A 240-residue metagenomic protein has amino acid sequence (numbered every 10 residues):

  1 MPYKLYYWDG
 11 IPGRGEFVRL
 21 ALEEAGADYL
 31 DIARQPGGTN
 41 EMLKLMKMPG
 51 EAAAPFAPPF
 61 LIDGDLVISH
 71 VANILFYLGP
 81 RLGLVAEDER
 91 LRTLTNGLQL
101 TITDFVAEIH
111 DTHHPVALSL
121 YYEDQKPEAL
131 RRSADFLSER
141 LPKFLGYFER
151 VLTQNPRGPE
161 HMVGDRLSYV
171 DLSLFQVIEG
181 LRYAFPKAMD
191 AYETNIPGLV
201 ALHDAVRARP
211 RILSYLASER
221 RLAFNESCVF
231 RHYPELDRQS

Functional and structural regions predicted by a protein language model:
M1-A134, Y233-D237: GST-like domain detector, emphasizing the conserved glutathione-binding G-site in the N-terminal thioredoxin-like
K4-Y6, M189-D190, S214: Short, contiguous strand/loop micro-motifs
G64-D65, Q176, S214: Hydrophobic positions within alpha-helical membrane elements
E87, S214-Y215: Acidic/polar loop patches that form or flank catalytic/metal-binding clefts of enzymes that bind anionic ligands
R90, G97-A208: GST-like fold's C-terminal all-alpha helical module
L213-S214, R220-S240: C-terminal helix/juxtamembrane-tail motif
